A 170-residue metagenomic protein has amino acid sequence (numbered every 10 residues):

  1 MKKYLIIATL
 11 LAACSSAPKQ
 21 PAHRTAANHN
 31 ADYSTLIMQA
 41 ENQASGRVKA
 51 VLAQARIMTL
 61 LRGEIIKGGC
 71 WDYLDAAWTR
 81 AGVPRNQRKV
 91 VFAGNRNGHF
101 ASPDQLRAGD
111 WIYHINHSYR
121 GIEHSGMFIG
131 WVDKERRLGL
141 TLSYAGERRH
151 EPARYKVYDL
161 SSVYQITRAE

Functional and structural regions predicted by a protein language model:
K2-I7: Sec-dependent signal peptide recognition, specifically the positively charged N-region followed immediately by
A8-S16: Hydrophobic h-region of N-terminal signal peptides that target proteins for export in Gram-negative bacteria
S15-N86: N-terminal capping segments
K19-Q20, Q39-N42, T59, F128-E170: Aromatic- and glycine-rich peptidoglycan recognition patches
A22-T25, N116, T167: Compositionally biased, intrinsically disordered low-complexity segments enriched in polar/proline residues
G46-R47, K89, S102, D159-L160: General structural signal for secondary-structure boundaries
P84-R148: ...with weaker cross-activation on analogous glycine-rich loops/strands in unrelated enzymes
